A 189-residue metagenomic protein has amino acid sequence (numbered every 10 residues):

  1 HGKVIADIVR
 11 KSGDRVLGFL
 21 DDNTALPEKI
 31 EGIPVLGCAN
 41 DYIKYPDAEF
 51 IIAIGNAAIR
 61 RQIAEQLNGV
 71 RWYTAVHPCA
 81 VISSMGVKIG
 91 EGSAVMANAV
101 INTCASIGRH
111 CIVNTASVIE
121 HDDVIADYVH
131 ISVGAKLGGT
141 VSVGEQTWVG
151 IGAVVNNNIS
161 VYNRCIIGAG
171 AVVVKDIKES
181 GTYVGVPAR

Functional and structural regions predicted by a protein language model:
H1, I59, V173: Short phosphate-engaging motifs
H1-V9: Glycine-rich adenosine-cofactor-binding loop
S12-K29: NAD(P)-binding Rossmann-fold cofactor-contacting core
V16-L17, P46-I51, N163: Short active-site oxyanion
T24-S83: Phosphate-bearing ligand-interacting subdomains that bind or position ATP/ADP/UDP/GDP/NAD(P) or nucleotide-linked
F50-A53, V95, V184: Redox-cofactor binding/interface segments in oxidoreductases and associated redox assembly factors
R61-Q66, V70-R109, V113-I119, D123 (+3 more regions): Left-handed beta-helix
T115, V124-D127, S132-R189: Glycine-rich hexapeptide-repeat left-handed beta-helix
